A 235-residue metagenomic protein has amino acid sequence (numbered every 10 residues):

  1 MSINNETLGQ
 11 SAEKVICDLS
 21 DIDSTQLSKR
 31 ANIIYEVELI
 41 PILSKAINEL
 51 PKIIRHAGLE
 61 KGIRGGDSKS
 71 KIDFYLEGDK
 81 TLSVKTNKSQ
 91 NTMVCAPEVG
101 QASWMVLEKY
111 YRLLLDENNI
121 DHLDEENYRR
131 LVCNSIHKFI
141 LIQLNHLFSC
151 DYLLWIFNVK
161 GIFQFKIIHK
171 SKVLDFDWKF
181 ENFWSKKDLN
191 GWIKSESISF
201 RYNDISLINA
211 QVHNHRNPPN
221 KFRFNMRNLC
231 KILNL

Functional and structural regions predicted by a protein language model:
M1-K80, K85-L235: Nucleic-acid endonuclease domains
